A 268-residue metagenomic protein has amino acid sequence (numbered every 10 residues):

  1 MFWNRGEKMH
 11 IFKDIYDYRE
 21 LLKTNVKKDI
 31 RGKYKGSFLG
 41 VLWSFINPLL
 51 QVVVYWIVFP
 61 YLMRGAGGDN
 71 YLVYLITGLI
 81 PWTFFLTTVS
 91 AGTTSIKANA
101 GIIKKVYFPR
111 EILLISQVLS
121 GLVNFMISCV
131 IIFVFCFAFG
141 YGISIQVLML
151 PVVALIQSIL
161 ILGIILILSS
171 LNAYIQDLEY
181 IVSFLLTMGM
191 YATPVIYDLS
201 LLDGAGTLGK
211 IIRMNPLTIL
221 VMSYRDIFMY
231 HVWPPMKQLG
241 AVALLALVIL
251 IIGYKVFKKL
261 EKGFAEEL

Functional and structural regions predicted by a protein language model:
M1-L268: Hydrophobic transmembrane alpha-helices and immediately adjacent juxtamembrane helices of multi-pass inner-membrane
